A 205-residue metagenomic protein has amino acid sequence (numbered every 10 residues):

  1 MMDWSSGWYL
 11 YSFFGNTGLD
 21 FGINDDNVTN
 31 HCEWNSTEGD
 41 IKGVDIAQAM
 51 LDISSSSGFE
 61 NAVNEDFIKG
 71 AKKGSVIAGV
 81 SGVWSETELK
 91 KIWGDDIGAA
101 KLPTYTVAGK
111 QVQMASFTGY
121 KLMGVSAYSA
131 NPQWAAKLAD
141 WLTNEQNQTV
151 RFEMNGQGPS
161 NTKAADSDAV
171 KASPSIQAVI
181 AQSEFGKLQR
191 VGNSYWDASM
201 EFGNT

Functional and structural regions predicted by a protein language model:
M1, S85-I92: Pocket-flanking alpha-helical
M1-E33, V76: Extracytoplasmic/periplasmic solute-binding protein
V28-N61: Glycine-centered hinge/linker elements that transmit conformational signals in sensory and ligand-binding systems
E60-K72: Short helix-initiation/N-cap motifs at beta->coil->alpha
N64, V80-E86, L102-P103, G119: Beta->alpha turn/N-cap motifs
K73-S81, D95: Alpha-to-beta junction loops
K91-M154: Extracytoplasmic/periplasmic substrate-recognition and gating elements
Q157-S160, A165, P174-T205: C-terminal capping/gating helix-and-loop segments adjacent to ligand/active sites or protein-protein/ligand interfaces
